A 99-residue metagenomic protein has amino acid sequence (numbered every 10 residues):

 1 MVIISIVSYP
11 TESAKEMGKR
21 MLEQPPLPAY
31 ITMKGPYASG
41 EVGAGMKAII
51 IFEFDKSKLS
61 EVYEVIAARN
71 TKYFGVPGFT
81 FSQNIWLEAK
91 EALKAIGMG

Functional and structural regions predicted by a protein language model:
M1-V65, N84-G99: Short S/T/G/P-rich N-terminal loop/turn motif that feeds into the first structured element of a domain
V65-T71: Short, aromatic/basic amphipathic alpha-helical patches
K72-L87: Conserved short beta-strand edge segments in small beta-sheet-based binding/regulatory domains
